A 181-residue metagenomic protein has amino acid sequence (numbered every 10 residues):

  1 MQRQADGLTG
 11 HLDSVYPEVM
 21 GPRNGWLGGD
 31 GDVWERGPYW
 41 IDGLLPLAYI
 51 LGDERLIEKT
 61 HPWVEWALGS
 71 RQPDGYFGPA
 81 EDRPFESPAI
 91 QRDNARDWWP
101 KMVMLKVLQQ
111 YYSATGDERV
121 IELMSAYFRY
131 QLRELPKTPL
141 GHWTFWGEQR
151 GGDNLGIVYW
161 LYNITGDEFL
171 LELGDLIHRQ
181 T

Functional and structural regions predicted by a protein language model:
M1-T181: Glycan-recognition and catalytic cores of secretory/periplasmic carbohydrate-active enzymes
